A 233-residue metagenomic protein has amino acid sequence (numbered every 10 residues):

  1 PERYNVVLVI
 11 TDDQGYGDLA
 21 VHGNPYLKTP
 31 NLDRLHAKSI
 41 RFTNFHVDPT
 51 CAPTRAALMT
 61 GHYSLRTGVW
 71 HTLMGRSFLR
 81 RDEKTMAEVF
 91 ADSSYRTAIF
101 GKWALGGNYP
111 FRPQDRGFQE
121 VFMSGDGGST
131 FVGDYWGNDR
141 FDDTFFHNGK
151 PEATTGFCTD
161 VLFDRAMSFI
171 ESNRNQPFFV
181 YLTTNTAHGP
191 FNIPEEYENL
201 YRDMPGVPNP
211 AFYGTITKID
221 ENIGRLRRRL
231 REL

Functional and structural regions predicted by a protein language model:
P1-L233: Formylglycine-dependent sulfatase
